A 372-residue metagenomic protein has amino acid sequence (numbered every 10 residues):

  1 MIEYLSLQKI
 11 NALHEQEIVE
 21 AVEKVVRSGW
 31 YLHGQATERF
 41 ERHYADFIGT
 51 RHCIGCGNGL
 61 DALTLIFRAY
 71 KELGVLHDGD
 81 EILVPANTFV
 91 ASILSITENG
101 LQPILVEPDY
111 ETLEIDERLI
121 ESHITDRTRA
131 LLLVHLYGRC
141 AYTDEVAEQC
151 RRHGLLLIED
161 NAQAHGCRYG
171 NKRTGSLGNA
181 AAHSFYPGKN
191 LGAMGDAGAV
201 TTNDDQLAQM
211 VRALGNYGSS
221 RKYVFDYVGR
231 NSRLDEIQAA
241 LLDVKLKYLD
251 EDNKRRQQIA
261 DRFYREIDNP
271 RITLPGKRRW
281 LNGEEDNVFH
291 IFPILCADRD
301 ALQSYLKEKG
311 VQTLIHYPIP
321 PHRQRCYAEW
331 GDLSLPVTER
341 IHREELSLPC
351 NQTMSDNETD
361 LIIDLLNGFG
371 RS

Functional and structural regions predicted by a protein language model:
M1-W30, Q35, K309, P349: N-terminal "arm"/small-domain region of PLP-dependent enzymes with the aminotransferase-like
Q8, T37-R42, F47-I54, L60 (+5 more regions): PLP-dependent aminotransferase class I/II
Q16, L76, R256: Pyridoxal 5′-phosphate
W30, Q35-E81, S95-N99, L105 (+1 more regions): Phosphate-binding glycine-rich loop
I54, L83, I104, L157-I158 (+3 more regions): Structural detector of well-ordered beta-strand residues that form the stable sheet scaffold of enzyme domains
K71-L136, C140-N161: PLP-dependent aminotransferase-like
E159-M194, R221-D226: Conserved active-site segment immediately N-terminal to the catalytic lysine that forms the internal aldimine
H183-S184, G198-N203, D243: Short beta-strand-to-turn element immediately C-terminal to the catalytic PLP-Schiff-base lysine in fold type I
